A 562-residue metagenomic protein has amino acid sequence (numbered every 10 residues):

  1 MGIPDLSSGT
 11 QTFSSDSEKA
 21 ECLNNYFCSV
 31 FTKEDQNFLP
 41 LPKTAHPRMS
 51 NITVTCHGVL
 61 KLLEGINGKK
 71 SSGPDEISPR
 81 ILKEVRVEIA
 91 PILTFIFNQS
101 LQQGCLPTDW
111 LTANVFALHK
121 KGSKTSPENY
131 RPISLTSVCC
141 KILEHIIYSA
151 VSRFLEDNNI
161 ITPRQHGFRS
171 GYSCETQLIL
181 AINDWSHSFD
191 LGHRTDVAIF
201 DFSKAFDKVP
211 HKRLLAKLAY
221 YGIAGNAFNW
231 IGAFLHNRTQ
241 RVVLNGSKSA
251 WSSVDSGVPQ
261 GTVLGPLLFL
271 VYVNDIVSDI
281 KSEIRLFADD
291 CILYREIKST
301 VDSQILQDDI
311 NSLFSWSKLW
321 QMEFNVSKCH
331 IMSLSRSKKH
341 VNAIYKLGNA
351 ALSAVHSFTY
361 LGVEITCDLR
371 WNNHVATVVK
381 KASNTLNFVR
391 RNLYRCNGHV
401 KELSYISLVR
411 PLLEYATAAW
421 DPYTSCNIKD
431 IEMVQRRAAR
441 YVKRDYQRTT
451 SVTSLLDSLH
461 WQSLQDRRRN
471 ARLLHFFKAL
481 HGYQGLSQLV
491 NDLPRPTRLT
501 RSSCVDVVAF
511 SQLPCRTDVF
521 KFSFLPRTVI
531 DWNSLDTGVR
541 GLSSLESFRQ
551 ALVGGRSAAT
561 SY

Functional and structural regions predicted by a protein language model:
M1-N129, S134, I142, K248 (+3 more regions): Surface-exposed loop/turn segments and immediately adjacent short secondary-structure elements within folded domains
A20, F27, A45, M49-P259 (+1 more regions): Conserved pre-catalytic core of RNA-dependent polymerases
M49, G246, D308, E323-S357: Short, conserved micro-motifs composed of acidic
G73, T112-V115, R131, Q165 (+8 more regions): Catalytic palm active-site di-aspartate
K83, K204-Y221, C291-S315, R336 (+1 more regions): Catalytic palm subdomain of template-directed nucleic-acid polymerases, centered on the conserved carboxylate motif
I147-Q165, D190, P266-R295, C396: Active-site palm subdomain of RNA-directed nucleic acid polymerases
K281, A350-A419: Basic, alpha-helical interaction scaffolds
M332-K338, Q435, L456-V508: A glycine-rich beta-turn/hairpin centered on an aromatic-Pro dipeptide
